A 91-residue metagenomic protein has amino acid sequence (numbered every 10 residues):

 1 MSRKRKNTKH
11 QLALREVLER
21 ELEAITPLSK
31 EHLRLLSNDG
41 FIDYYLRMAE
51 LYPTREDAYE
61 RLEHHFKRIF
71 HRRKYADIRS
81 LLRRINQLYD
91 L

Functional and structural regions predicted by a protein language model:
M1-K6, Q87-L91: Short intrinsically disordered terminal tails
S2-R55: Basic, amphipathic alpha-helix used for nucleic-acid engagement in HTH/winged-helix/SANT-Myb modules and analogous
Y44-R47, R61, H65, R84-Q87: Charge-rich, solvent-exposed alpha-helical interaction surfaces
E50, F70-R73: Amphipathic alpha-helical interaction elements
E50-R61, D77: Alpha-helix capping and helix-coil boundary motifs
D57-H71: DNA-recognition alpha helix
R73-D90: Major-groove recognition helix of helix-turn-helix-like DNA-binding domains
